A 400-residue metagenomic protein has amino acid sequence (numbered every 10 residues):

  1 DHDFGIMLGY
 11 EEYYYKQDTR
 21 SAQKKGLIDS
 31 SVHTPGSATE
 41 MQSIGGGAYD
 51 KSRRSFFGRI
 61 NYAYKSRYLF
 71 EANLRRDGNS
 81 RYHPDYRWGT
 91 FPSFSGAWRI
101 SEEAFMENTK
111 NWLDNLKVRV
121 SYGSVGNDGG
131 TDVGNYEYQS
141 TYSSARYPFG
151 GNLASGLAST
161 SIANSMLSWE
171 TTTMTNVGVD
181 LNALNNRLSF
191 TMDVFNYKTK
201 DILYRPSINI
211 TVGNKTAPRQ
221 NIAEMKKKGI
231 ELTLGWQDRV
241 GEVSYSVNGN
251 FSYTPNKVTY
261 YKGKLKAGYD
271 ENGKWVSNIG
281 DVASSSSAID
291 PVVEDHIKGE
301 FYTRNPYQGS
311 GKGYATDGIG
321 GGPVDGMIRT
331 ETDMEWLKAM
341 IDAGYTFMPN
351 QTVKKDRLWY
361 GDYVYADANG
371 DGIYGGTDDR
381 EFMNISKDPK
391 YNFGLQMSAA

Functional and structural regions predicted by a protein language model:
D1-A288: Extracellular/periplasmic, surface-exposed regions of secreted and cell-surface proteins
M7, Y142, Y314-T316, P323 (+3 more regions): Generic hydrophobic, helix-prone segments enriched in Leu/Val/Ile
G46, M383-N384: Short, flexible loop segments at the rims of nucleotide/cofactor-binding pockets, characterized by
D128-T131, A183, L234, G318 (+3 more regions): Basic, gly/Ser/Thr/Pro-rich low-complexity segments located predominantly at protein N termini
N152, Y374, E381-F382, K390 (+1 more regions): Disulfide-bonded cysteine-rich modules in secreted/extracellular proteins, activating on the conserved Cys frameworks
R239-M383: Conserved small-residue
S246-N248, S386-A400: Conserved C-terminal beta-signal and adjacent last beta-strands/turns of outer-membrane beta-barrel proteins
